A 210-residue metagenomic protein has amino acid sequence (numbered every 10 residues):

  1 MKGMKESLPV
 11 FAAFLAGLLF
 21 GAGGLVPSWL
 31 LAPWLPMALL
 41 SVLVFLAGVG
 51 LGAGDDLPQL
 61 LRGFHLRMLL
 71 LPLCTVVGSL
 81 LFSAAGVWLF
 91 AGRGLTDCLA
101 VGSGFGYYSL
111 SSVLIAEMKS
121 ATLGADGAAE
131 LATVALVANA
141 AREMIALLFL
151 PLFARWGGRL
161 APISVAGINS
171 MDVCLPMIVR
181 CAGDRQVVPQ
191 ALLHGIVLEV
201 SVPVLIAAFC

Functional and structural regions predicted by a protein language model:
M1-L60, L73-W88, A207-C210: Structural signature of multi-pass alpha-helical membrane transport proteins
K5-P9, P36-M37, R62-C74, D97-G104 (+2 more regions): Cytoplasmic-side transmembrane-helix entry/capping segments in multi-pass membrane proteins
A13-L18, S41-L46, R67-L80, V101-V113 (+2 more regions): Small-residue-rich segments of transmembrane alpha-helices in multi-pass membrane proteins, especially helix faces
G23-S28, A85-T96, E117-V134, R155 (+1 more regions): Helix-coil boundary and interhelical linker segments in multi-pass alpha-helical membrane proteins
V49-L60, G86, F149-R155, L175-A182: C-terminal ends of transmembrane helices
D55-A84, L131-M144, Q190-L198: Entry/N-cap segments of selected transmembrane alpha helices and their immediately preceding amphipathic helices
D97-M144, G157-L193: Alpha-helical membrane segments and immediately flanking helix-loop junctions that form or couple to the substrate/ion
A182-C210: Long hydrophobic alpha-helical segments typical of transmembrane helices together with their membrane-interfacial
